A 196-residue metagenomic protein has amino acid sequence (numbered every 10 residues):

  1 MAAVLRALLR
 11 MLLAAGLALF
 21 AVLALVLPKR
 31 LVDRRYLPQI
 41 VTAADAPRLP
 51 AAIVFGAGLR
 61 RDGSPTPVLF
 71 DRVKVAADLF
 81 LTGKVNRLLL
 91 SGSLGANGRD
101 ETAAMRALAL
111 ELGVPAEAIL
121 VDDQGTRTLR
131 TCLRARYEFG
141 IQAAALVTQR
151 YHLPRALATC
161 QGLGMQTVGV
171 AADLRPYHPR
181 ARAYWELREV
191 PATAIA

Functional and structural regions predicted by a protein language model:
A2-A44: N-terminal type II signal-anchor transmembrane helix that functions as the membrane-insertion/stop-transfer segment
A2-L5, Y184-P191, I195: Membrane-interacting alpha-helical segments
K29-E186: A structural signal for short, hydrophobic/glycine-enriched beta-strand patches
